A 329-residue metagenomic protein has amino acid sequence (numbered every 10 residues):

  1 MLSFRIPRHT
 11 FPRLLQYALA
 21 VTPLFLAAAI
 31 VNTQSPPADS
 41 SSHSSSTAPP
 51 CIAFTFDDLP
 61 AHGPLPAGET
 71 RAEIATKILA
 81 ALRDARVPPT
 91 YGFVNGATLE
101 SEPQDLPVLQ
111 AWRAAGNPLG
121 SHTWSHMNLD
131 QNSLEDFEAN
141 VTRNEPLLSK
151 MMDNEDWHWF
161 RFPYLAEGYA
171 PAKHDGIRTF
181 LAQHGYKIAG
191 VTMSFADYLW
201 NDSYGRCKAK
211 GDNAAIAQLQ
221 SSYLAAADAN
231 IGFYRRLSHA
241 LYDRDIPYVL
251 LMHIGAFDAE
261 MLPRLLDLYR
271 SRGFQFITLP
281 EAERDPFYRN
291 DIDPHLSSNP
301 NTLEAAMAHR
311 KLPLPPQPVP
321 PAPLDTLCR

Functional and structural regions predicted by a protein language model:
M1-P12: N-terminal secretory signal peptides that target proteins for export/translocation
Y17-A29: Bacterial N-terminal signal peptides
A28-S41: Signal peptide processing junction and immediate N-terminal pro/mature segment of secreted/exported proteins
S42-L165, L250-L251, L268: Active-site beta->alpha N-cap acidic-glycine motif
P66-A67, S101, M127-M151, A170-H184 (+2 more regions): Alpha-helical scaffold elements lining the catalytic groove of polysaccharide deacetylases
D84-R86, E100, G190, R244 (+1 more regions): C-terminal domain-boundary segment and adjacent tail
P107-V108, G176-I177, R264-L265: A short acidic, amphipathic alpha-helical/loop segment
P118-S121, L147-M152, D212-G232, P300-L327: Short, basic, helix/turn surface patches
